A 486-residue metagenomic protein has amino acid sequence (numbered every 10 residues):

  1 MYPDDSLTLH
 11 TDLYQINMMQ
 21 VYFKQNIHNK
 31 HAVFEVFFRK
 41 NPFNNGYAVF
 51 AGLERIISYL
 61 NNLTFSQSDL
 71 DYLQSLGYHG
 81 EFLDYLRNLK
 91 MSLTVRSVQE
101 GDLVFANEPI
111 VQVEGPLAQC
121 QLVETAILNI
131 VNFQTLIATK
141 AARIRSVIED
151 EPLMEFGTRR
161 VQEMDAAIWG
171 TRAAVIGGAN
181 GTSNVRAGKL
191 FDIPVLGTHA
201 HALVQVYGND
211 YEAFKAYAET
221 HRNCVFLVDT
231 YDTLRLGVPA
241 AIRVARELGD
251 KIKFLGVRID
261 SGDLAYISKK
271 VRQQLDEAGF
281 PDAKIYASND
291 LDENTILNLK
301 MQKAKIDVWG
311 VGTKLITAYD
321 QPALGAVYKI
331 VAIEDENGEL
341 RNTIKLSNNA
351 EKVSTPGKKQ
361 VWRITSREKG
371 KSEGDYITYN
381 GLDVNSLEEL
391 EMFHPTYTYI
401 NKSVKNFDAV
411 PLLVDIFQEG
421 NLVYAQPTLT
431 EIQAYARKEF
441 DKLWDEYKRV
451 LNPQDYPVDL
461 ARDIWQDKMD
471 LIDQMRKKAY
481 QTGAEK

Functional and structural regions predicted by a protein language model:
M1-H31, K40-P42, G77, L83-S92 (+8 more regions): Buried, small/hydrophobic-residue-enriched core segments of structured protein domains
M1-K30, F34, N44-N45, A278 (+2 more regions): Gly/Ser/Thr/Ala-enriched C-terminal appendages of enzymes
A32-N88: N-terminal, Lys/Arg-enriched amphipathic/low-complexity engagement segments that precede the first folded domain
G52-L53, L136, T428-I432: Short amphipathic alpha-helical segments
D71-Y72, T139-R143, G157, K448-D455: Short coil/turn segments at secondary-structure boundaries
S75-L83, E163, E388-T396: Short, positively charged
L196, V257, I285, D307-W309: Hydrophobic residues within beta-strands of alpha/beta enzymes
